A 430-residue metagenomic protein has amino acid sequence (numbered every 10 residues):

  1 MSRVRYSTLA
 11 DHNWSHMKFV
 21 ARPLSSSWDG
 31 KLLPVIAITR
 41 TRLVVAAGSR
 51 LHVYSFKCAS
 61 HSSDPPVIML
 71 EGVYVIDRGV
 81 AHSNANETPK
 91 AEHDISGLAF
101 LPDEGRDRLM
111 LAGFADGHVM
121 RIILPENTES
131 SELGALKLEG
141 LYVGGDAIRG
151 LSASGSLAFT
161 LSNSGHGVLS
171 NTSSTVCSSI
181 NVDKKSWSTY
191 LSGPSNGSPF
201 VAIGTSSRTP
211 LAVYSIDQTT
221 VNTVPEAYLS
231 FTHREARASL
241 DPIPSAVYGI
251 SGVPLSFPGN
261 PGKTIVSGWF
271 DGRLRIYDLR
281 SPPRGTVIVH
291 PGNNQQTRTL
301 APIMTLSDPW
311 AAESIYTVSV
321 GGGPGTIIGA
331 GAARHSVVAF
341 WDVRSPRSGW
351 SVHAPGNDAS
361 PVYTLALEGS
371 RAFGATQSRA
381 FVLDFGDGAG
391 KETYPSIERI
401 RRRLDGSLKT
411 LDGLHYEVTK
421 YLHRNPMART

Functional and structural regions predicted by a protein language model:
M1-D103, M120, T128-G134, S230 (+2 more regions): Intrinsically disordered, low-complexity acidic/Ser/Thr/Pro-rich linker and tail segments in large eukaryotic scaffolds
V20-S26, Y74-T88, E132-Y142, T175-V182 (+4 more regions): A short beta-strand motif characteristic of beta-propeller blades
W28-I36, T88-P102, G140-S152, K184-P194 (+3 more regions): Canonical WD40 repeat/beta-propeller blade segments in eukaryotic WD-repeat proteins
R40-V44, G105-L111, S154-T160, G197-G204 (+5 more regions): Structural hallmark of WD40 beta-propellers
H52-K57, V119-P125, G167-T172, L211-D217 (+3 more regions): WD40-repeat beta-propellers
G144-W269: Solenoidal tandem-repeat scaffolds enriched in leucines and small polar residues
S245-P346: Eukaryotic tandem repeat interaction scaffolds
P346-T430: Terminal intrinsically disordered, low-complexity extensions flanking WD-repeat/beta-propeller proteins
